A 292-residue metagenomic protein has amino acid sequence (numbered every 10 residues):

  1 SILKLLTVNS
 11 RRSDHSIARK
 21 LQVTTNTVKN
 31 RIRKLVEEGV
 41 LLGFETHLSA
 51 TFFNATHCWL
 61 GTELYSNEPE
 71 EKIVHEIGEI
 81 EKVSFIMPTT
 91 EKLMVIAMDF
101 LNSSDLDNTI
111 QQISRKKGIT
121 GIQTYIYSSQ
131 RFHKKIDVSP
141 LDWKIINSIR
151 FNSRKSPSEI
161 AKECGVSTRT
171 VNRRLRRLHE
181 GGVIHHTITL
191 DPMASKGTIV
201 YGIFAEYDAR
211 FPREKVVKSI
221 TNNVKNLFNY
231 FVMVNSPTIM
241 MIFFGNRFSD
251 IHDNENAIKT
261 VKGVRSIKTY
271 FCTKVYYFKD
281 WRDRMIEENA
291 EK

Functional and structural regions predicted by a protein language model:
S1-K292: A compositional/biophysical signature of low hydrophobicity enriched in polar/charged and small residues
